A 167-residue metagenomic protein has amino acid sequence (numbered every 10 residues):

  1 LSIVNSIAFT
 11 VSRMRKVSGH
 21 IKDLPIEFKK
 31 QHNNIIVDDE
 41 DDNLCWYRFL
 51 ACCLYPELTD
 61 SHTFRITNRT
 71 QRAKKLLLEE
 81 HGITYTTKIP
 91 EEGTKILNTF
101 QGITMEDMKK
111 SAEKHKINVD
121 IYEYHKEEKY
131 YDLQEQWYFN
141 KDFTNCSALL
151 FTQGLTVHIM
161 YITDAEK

Functional and structural regions predicted by a protein language model:
L1-P25: Exposed low-complexity, polar/acidic, P/S/T/G-rich flexible segments that act as propeptides, protease-susceptible
V4, A8, H32-N34, T63 (+1 more regions): Low-complexity, intrinsically disordered short peptide segments enriched in small/polar/basic residues
A8-T10, I36, D120, Y161: Beta-strand cores of modular interaction/reader domains in eukaryotic scaffold and signaling proteins, especially PDZ
V11-R13, D39, F49, L54 (+2 more regions): Residues that form ligand- and interface-recognition hot spots within folded domains
D23-I83: Active-site nucleophile-adjacent alpha helix/oxyanion-hole segment immediately C-terminal to the catalytic cysteine
E40-C53, F100-M105, S111, I162: Active-site nucleophilic cysteine motif
D60-M108, A112, K116: Catalytic-core signature of thiol
G102-K167: Deubiquitinase catalytic domains
